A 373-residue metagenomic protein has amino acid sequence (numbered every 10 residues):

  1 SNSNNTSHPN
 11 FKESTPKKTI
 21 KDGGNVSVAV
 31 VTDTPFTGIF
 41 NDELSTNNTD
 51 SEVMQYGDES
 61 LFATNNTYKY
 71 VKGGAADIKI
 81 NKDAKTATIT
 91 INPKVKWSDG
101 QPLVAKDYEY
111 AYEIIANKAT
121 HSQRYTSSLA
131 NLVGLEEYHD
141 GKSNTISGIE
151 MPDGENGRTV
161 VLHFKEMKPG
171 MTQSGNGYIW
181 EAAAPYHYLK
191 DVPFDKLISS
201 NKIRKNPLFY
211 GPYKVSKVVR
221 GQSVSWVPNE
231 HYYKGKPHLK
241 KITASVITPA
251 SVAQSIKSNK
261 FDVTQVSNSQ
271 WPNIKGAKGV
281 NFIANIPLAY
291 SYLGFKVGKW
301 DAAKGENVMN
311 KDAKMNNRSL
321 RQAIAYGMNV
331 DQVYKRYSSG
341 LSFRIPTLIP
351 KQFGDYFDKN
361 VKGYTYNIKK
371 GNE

Functional and structural regions predicted by a protein language model:
S1-N25: Short, low-complexity disordered leader/linker segments with a strong preference for bacterial N-terminal type II
A29-K82, L208: N-terminal lobe/hinge region of extracytoplasmic solute-binding protein
A76-S128, A313-M315: Aromatic- and charge-enriched surface segment that lines or borders ligand/interaction sites
Y125-D191: Surface-exposed binding/hinge segments that line and control ligand-binding clefts or catalytic entry sites
G175-P237, K241: Gly/Pro-rich hinge or "lid" segments in bacterial periplasmic/extracellular proteins
N201-R204, N229-I274: Ligand-site clamp/hinge motif
V227-Y232, A289-S319, R336: A bilobed periplasmic-binding-protein/Venus flytrap-type ligand-binding module shared by bacterial periplasmic
F343-E373: Structural transition elements
